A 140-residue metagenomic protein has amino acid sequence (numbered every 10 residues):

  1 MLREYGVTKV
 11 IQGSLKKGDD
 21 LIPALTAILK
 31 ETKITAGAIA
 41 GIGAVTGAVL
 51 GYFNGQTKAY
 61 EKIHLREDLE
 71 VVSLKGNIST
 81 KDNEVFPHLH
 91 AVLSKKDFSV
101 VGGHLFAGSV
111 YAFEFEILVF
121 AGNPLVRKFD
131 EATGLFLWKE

Functional and structural regions predicted by a protein language model:
M1-P87, V92-V101, L105-E140: N-terminal intrinsically disordered, cationic/polar leader segments that include organellar targeting peptides
